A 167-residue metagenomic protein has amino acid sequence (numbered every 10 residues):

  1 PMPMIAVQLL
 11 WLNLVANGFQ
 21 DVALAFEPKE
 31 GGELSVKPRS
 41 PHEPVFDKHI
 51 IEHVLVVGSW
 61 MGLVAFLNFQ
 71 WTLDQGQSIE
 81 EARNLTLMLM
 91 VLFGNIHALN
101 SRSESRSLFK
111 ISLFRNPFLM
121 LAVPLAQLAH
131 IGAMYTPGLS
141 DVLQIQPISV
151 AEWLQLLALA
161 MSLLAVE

Functional and structural regions predicted by a protein language model:
P1-E167: C-terminal transmembrane helices and immediately adjacent loops/tails of multi-pass membrane transport proteins
